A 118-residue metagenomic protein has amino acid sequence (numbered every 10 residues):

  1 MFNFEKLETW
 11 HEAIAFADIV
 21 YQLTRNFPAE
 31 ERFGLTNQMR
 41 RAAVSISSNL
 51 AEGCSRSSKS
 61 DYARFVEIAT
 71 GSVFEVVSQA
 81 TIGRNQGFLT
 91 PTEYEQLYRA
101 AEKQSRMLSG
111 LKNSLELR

Functional and structural regions predicted by a protein language model:
M1-R118: Short, C-terminally biased terminal segments at protein or domain edges
